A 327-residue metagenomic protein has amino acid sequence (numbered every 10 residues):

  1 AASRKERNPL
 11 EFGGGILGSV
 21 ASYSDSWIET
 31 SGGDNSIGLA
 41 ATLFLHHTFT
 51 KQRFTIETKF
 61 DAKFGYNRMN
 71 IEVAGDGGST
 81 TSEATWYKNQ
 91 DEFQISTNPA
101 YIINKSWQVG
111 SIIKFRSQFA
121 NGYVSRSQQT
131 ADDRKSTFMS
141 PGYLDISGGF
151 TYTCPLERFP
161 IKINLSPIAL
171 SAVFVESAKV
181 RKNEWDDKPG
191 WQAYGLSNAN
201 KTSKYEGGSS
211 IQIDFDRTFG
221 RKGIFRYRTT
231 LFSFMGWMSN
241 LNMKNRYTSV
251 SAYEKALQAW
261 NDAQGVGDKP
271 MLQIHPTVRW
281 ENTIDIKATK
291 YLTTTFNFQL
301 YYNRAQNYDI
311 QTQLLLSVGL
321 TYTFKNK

Functional and structural regions predicted by a protein language model:
F12-G14, T58, S111, G148 (+3 more regions): Membrane-embedded beta-strand positions of outer-membrane beta-barrel proteins
I16-G18, A41-F49, I95-Y101, F115 (+7 more regions): Residues on the lipid-exposed face of transmembrane beta-strands in outer-membrane beta-barrel proteins
I16-S24, K51-R53, A62-R68, I113-N121 (+5 more regions): Transmembrane beta-strands of outer-membrane beta-barrel pores
D25-G33, D76-T85, T130-T137, Q192-T202 (+3 more regions): Extracellular loop and loop/strand-boundary signature of outer-membrane beta-barrel proteins
G33-A41, Y87-F93, S140-I146, S203-S209 (+2 more regions): Residues that define the transmembrane beta-barrel architecture of outer-membrane proteins
R53-I56, S106-V109, R158-I161, G223-Y227 (+2 more regions): Repeated loop/turn-to-beta-strand initiation elements of outer-membrane beta-barrel proteins
S166, L170-K287: Outer-membrane beta-barrel transmembrane domain signature
T312-K327: Outer-membrane beta-barrel "beta-signal"
